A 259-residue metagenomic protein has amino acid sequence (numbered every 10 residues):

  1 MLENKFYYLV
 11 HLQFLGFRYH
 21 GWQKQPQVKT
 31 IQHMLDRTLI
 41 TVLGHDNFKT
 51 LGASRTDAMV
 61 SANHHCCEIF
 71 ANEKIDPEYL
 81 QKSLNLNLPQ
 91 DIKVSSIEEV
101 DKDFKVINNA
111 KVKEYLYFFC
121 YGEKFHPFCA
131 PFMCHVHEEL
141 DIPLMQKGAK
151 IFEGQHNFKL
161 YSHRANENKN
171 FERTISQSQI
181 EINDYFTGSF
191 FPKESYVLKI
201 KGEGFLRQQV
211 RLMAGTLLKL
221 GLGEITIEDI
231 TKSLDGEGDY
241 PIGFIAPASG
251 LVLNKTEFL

Functional and structural regions predicted by a protein language model:
M1-L259: Structured-RNA-binding interfaces characteristic of tRNA pseudouridine synthases
